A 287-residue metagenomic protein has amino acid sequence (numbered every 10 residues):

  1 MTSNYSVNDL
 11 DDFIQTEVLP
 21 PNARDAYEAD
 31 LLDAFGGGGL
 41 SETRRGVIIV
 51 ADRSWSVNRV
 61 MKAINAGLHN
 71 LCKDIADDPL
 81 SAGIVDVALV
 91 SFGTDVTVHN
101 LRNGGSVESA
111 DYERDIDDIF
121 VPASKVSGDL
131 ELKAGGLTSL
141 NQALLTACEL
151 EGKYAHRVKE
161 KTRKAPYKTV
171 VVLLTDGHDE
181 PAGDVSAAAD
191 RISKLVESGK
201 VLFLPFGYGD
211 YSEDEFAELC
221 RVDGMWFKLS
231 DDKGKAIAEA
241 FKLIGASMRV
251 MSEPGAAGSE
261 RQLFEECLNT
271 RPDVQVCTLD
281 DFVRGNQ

Functional and structural regions predicted by a protein language model:
T2-I48, S54-K62, A76, A155-K164: Acidic, polar low-complexity linker/tail segments
G39-E108, A147, V170-L174, P205-Y208: Von Willebrand factor
R44-R45, T169, G199-L202, V222-G224: Short glycine-/polar-rich loops that comprise or flank the Walker A/P-loop and associated switch/sensor motifs
L68-A76, T146-H156, S186-S193: Short, well-ordered amphipathic alpha-helices
I84-D129, E213-R221: Short beta-strand-loop
R114-Y167, L202-E215, K235-A240: Von Willebrand factor
G177-L219: VWA/integrin I-like adhesion module and closely mimicked acidic/polar interface patches used
L202-D273: Von Willebrand factor A/integrin I-like adhesion domains
